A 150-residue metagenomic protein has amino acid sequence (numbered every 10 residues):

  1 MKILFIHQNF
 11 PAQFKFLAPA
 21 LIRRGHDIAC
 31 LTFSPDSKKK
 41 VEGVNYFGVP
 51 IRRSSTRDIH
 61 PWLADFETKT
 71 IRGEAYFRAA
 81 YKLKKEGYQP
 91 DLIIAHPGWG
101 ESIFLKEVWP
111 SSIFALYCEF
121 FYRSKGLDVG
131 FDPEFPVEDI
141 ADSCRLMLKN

Functional and structural regions predicted by a protein language model:
M1-N45: N-terminal subdomain of nucleotide-sugar transferases
F5-Q8, T68-R72, L92-I93, F135-R145: Short, flexible loop segments at the rims of nucleotide/cofactor-binding pockets, characterized by
N9-A12, S34-D36, R52-S54, G98-S102 (+1 more regions): Short, solvent-exposed loop/turn segments at secondary-structure junctions
F14-F16, K40, S102-E107, G126-L127: Short glycine-/acidic-enriched loop or helix-start segments at secondary-structure transitions that form or flank
P19-R24, K106-F114: Short, surface-exposed basic-aromatic patches at helix termini and helix-loop junctions that form
C30-L83, G87: A conserved catalytic-core segment of Leloir-type glycosyltransferases
R53-L63, S111-M147: Acceptor-binding helix/loop patch of EC 2.4 sugar-transfer enzymes, predominantly nucleotide-sugar-dependent
Y81-W99, A115: Short N-terminal targeting/anchoring amphipathic segment
